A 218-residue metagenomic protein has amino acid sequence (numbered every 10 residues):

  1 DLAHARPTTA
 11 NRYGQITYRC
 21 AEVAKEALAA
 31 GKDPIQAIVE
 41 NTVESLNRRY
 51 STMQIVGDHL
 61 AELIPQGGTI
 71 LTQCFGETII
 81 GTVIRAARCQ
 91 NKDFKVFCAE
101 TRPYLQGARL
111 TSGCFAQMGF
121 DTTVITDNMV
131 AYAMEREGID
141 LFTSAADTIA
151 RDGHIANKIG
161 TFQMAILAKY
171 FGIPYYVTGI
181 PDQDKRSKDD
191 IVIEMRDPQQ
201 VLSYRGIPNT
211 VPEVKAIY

Functional and structural regions predicted by a protein language model:
D1-V124: N-terminal active-site beta-alpha-beta segment that forms phosphate/nucleotide-binding and substrate-recognition loops
R88, A99-Y218: Conserved phosphate- and dinucleotide-binding cores of soluble alpha/beta proteins, encompassing both enzyme active
